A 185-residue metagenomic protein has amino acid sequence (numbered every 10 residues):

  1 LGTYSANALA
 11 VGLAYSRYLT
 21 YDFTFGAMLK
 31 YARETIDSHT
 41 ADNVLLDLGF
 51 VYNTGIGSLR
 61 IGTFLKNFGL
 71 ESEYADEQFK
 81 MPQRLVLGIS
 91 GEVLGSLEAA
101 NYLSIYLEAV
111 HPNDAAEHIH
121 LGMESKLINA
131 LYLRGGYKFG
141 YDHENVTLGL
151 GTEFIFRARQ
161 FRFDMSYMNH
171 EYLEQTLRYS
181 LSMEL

Functional and structural regions predicted by a protein language model:
L1-L185: Outer-membrane beta-barrel porins/channels
